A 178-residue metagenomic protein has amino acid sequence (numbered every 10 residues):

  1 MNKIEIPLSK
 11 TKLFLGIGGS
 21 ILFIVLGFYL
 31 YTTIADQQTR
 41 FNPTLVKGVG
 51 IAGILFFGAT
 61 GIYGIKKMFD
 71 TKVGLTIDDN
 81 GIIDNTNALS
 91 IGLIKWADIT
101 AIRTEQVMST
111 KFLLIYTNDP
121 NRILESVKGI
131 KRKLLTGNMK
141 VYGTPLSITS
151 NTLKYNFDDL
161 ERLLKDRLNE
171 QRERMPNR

Functional and structural regions predicted by a protein language model:
M1-V46: N-terminal membrane-targeting/pre-transmembrane regions
K3, G74, L93, P145-S147: Well-ordered beta-strand positions in beta-sheet-rich domains
G27-Y31, G58-I65: Hydrophobic membrane-targeting signal helices
K47-Y63: Canonical hydrophobic alpha-helical transmembrane segment
G61-A101: Conserved beta-hairpin
N87-N121: Acidic, Ser/Thr-rich low-complexity segments on the non-lumenal side of membrane proteins
P120, I130-R178: Terminal and domain-flanking low-complexity segments
E125-G129: Short, charged, solvent-exposed linker or helix-capping segments at domain edges/interfaces that act as flexible hinges
